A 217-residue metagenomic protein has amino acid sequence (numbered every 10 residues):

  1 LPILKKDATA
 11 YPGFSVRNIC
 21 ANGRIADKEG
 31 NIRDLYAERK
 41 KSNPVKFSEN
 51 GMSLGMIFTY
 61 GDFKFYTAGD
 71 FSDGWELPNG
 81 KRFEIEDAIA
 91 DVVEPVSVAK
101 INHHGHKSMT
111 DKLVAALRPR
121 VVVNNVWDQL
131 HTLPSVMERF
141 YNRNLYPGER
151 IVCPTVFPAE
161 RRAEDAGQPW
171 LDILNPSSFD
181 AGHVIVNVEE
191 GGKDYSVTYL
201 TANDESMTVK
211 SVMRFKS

Functional and structural regions predicted by a protein language model:
L1-W75, R143-S217: Flexible, acidic/histidine-containing loops and adjacent segments that form or flank the divalent-metal
N22-S135: Active-site-proximal loop/helix segments of hydrolase catalytic cores
I89, V96-V184, V188: Internal alpha/beta domain cores that form substrate/cofactor-binding pockets in large enzymes and binding proteins
